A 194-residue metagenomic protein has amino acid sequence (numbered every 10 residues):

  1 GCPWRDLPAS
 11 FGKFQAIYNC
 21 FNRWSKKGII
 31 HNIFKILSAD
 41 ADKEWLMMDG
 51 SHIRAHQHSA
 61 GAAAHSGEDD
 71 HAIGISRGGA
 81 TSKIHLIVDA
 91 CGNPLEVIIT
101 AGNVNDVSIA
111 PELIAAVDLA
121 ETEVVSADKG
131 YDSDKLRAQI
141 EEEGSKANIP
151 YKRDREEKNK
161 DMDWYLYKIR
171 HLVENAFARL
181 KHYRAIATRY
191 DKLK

Functional and structural regions predicted by a protein language model:
G1-K194: Short alpha-helical elements
